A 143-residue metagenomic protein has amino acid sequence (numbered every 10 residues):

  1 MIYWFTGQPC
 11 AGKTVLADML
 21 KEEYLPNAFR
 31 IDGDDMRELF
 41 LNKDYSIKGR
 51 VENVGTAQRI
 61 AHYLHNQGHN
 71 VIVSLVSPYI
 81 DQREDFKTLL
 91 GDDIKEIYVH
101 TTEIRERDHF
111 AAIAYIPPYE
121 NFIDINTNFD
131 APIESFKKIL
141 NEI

Functional and structural regions predicted by a protein language model:
I2: Walker A (P-loop) ATP-phosphate-binding motif of ABC ATPase nucleotide-binding domains
F5: Hydrophobic anchor at the beta1->P-loop junction of P-loop NTPases
Q8: P-loop (Walker A) phosphate-binding loop of NTP-binding proteins
A11: ATP-binding Walker
T14-H62, N66: Conserved substrate/cofactor phosphate-moiety recognition/catalytic segment in nucleotide-dependent phosphotransferases
A28-R30, I94-Y98, F122-D124: Conserved beta-strand scaffold positions in the cores of enzyme catalytic domains, especially in NTP/NDP-utilizing
L39, K43-I47, A61-V71, L75-P118: ATP-dependent NMP and nucleoside kinases share a basic, alpha-helical "lid"
V99-I143: Small-molecule kinase domains that catalyze NTP-dependent phosphoryl transfer to phosphate-bearing small molecules
